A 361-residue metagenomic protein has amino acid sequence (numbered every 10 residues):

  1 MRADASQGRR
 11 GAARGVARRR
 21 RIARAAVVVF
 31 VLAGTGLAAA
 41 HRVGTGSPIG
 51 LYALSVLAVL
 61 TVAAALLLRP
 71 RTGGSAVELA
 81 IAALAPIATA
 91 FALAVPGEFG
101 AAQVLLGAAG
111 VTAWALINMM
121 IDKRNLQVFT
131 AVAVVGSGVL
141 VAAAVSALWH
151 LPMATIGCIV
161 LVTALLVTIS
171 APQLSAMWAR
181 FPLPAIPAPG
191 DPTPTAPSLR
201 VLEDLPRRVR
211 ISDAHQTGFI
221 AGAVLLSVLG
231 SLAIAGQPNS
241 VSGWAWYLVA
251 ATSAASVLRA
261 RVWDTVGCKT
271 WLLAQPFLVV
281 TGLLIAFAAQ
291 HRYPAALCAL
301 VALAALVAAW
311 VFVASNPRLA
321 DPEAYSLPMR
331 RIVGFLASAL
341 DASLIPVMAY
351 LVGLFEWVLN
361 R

Functional and structural regions predicted by a protein language model:
S6-A17, L199-S212, P322-M329: Cytosolic juxtamembrane amphipathic/interface segments immediately preceding and feeding into a transmembrane helix
S6-K123, V132-A143: Core alpha-helical transmembrane segments of integral membrane proteins
L57-A65, A108-M119, T163-Q173, A251-R259 (+1 more regions): Alpha-helical transmembrane segments and their membrane-interface exit regions
A82-A92, V135-A144, L273-A286, F335-A342: Small-residue-rich segments of transmembrane alpha-helices in multi-pass membrane proteins, especially helix faces
A108-G110, L126-L272, F287-R292: Generic multipass alpha-helical transmembrane bundles of integral membrane proteins
A309-A324: Transmembrane alpha-helical segments of integral membrane proteins
P322-A342: Interfacial loop-to-transmembrane junctions
A349-R361: Juxtamembrane boundary at the C-terminal end of a transmembrane helix
